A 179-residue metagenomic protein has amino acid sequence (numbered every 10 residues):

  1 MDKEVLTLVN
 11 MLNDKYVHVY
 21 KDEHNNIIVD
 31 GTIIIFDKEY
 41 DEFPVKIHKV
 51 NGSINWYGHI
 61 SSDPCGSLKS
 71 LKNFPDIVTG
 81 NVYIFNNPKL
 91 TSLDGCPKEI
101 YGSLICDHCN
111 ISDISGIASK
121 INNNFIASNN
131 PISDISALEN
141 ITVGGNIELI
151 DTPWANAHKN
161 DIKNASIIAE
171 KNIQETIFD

Functional and structural regions predicted by a protein language model:
M1-K49, S53, A165-D179: The feature captures the LRR N-terminal capping module
K21-L90, G95, E99-G102, C106: LRR N-terminal entry segment and analogous cap-like coil->beta motifs
S67-S70, K89-S92, S112-G116, S133-A137 (+1 more regions): Per-repeat structural element of leucine-rich repeats
N73, I121-N123: Intrinsic-disorder/low-complexity detector
F85-N86, D107, S128, I150: Per-repeat beta-strand-to-loop junction in leucine-rich repeat
K98, S119-K120, N140-T142: Short, conserved loop/helix-junction motifs that constitute active-site signature segments in enzyme catalytic cores
A127-D179: Leucine-rich solenoid repeat scaffolds
